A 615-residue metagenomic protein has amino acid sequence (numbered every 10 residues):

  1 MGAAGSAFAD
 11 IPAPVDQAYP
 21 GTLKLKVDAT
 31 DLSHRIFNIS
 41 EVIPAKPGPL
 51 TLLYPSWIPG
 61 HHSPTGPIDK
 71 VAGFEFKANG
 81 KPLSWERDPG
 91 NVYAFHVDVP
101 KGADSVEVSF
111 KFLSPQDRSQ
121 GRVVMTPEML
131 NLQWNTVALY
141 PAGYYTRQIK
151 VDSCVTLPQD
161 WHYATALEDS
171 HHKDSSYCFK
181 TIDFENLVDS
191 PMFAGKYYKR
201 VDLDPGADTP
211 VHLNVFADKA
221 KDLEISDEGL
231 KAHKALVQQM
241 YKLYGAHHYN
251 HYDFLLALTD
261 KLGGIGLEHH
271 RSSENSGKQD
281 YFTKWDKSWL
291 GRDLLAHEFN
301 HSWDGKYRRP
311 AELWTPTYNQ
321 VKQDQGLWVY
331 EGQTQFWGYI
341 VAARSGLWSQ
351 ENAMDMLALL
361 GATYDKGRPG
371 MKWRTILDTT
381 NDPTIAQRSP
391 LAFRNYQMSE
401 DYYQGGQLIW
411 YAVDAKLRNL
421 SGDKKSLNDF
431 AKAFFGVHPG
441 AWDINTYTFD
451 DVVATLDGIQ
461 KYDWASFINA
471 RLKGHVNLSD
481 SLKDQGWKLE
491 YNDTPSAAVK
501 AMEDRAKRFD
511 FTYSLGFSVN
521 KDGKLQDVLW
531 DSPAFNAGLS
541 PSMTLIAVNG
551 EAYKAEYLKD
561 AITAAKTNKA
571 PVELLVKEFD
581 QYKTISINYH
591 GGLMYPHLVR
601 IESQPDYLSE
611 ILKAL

Functional and structural regions predicted by a protein language model:
F8-L32: N-terminal, polar/Ser/Thr-rich
Q17, T30, V42-P44, P64-G73 (+3 more regions): Non-catalytic architectural context of zinc metalloproteases
R35-I39, L50: Structural beta-strand segments of beta-rich domains
E41, V201-L327, Q333, W337: Juxtacatalytic substrate-recognition/specificity segment
A45, P49-Y54: Ligand-binding face of N-terminal immunoglobulin V-set domains in extracellular IgSF glycoproteins
Y54-P64: Short amphipathic, basic-aromatic surface patches that mediate peripheral association with negatively charged
G338-Y339, W348-L615: C-terminal recognition in membrane/secretory proteostasis and scaffolding
